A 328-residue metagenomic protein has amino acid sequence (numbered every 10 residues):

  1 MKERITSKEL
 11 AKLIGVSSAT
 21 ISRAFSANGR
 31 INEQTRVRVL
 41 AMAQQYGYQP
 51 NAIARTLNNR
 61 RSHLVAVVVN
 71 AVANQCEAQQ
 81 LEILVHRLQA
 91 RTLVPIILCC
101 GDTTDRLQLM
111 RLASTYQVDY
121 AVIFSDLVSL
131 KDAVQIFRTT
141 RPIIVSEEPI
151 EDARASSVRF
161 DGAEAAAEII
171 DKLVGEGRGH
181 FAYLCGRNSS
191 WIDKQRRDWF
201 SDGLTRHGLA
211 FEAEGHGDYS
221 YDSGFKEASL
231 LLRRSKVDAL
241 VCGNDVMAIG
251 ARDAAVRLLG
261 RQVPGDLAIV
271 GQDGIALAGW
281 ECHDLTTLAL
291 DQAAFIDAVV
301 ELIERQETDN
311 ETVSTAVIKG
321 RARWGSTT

Functional and structural regions predicted by a protein language model:
M1-R60: N-terminal helix-turn-helix DNA-binding module of bacterial transcription factors
K2, H63-D171: Alpha-helical recognition/docking segments in bacterial nutrient-uptake and carbohydrate-utilization systems
L10, I21, V39, V65 (+10 more regions): Hydrophobic structural packing positions in well-ordered secondary structure
L13, S18-T20, L57-A73, H180-R187: Short beta-strand segments enriched in small/hydrophobic residues
S17, H63, D119, G179-H180 (+2 more regions): Short acidic/polar active-site loop segments enriched in Thr and Asp
V69-Q79, I97-R106, V158-E168, Y183-S229 (+4 more regions): Hinge/beta->alpha junction and helix N-cap segments in small-molecule ligand-binding domains
Q117-S125, A182-C185, G215, R234-M247 (+1 more regions): Periplasmic-binding protein-like
R233-T328: Flexible loop/turn connectors
